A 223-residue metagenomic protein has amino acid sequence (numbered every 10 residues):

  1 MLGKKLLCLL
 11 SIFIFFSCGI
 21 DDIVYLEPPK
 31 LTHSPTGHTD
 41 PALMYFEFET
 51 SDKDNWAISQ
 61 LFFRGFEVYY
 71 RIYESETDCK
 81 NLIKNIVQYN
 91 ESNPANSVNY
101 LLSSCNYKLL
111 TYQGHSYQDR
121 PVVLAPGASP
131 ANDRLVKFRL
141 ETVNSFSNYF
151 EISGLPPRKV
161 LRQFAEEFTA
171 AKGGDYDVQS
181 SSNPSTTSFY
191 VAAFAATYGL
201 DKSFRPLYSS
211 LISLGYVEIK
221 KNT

Functional and structural regions predicted by a protein language model:
M1-L2, G19: N-terminal hydrophobic targeting signals that begin at the initiator methionine
G3-L9: Sec-dependent signal peptide recognition, specifically the positively charged N-region followed immediately by
I14-S17: C-terminal motif of bacterial Sec signal peptides marking the signal peptidase cleavage site
G19-F62, K202-T223: Pro/Thr/Ser/Gly-rich low-complexity, intrinsically disordered linker/stalk tracts
M44-F48, V68, V191-A193: Hydrophobic beta-strand residues in large extracellular and virion-surface proteins
S59-I83: Extracellular low-complexity, O-glycosylation-prone stalks/linkers
G65, N106-G114, S153, A170-G215: Beta-strand-rich modules
T77-A170: Low-complexity, serine/threonine/proline-enriched polar segments
